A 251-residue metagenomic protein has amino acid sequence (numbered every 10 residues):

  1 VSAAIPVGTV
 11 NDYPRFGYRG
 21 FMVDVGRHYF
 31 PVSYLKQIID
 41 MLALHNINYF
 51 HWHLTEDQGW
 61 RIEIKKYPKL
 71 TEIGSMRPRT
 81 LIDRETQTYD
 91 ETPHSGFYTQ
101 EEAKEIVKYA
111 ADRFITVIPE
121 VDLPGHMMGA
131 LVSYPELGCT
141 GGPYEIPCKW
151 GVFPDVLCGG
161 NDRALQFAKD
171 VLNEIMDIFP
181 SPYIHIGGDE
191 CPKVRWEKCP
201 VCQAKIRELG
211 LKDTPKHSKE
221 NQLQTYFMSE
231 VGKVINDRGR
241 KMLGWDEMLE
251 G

Functional and structural regions predicted by a protein language model:
V1-Y183, C199, E230: Feature activates predominantly on carbohydrate-active enzymes
L165, K169-G251: Gly/Pro-rich turn-and-neighbor structural signature
